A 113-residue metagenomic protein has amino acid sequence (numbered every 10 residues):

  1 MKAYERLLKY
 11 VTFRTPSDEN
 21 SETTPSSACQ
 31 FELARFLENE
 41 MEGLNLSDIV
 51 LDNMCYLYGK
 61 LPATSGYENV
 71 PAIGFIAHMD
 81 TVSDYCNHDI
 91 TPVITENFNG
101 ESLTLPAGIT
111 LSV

Functional and structural regions predicted by a protein language model:
M1-K2, N39: Short hydrophobic/aromatic segments of transmembrane alpha-helices and their interfaces
K2-A28: N-terminal capping segment at the start of a domain
Y4, Y10, Y56-Y58, Y67 (+2 more regions): Sequence-level detector for tyrosine residue identity
S17-D18, D48, C86: Secondary-structure transition/capping residues
E22-I76, D80: A non-catalytic alpha/beta surface segment that caps or lines the substrate-entry region of metallo-dependent hydrolase
E68-V113: Active-site metal-coordination/substrate-binding segment of hydrolases, especially metallo-dependent peptidases
